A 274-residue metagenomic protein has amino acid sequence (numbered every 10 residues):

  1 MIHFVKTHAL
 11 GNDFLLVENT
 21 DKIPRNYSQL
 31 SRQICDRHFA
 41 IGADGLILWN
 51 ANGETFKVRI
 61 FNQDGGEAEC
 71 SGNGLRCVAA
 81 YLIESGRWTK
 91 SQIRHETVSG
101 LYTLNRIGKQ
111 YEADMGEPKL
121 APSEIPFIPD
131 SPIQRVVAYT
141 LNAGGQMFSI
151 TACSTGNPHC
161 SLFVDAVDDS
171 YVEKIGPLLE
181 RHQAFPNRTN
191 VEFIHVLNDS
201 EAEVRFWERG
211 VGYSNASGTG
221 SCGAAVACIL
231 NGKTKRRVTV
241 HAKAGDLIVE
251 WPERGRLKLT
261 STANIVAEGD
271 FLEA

Functional and structural regions predicted by a protein language model:
M1-G108, C160-A274: A glycine-rich beta-to-alpha transition motif near the start of alpha/beta enzyme domains, typified by
C70, E96, E117, D130-I133: Short, well-structured alpha-helical patches and their helix-loop capping segments that border functional surfaces
T97, G108-K119: Membrane helix-loop-helix hairpins that form the core translocation module of multi-pass transporters
A113, T151, R205: Beta-strand scaffold of nucleotide-dependent catalytic cores
G116-K119, P126-I128, P158, P186 (+1 more regions): Proline-rich low-complexity regions
K119-S149: Active-site glycine-rich loop that binds ribose-phosphate moieties when present
V137-D168: Internal active-site segments that recognize and position negatively charged phosphoryl groups and nucleotide moieties
